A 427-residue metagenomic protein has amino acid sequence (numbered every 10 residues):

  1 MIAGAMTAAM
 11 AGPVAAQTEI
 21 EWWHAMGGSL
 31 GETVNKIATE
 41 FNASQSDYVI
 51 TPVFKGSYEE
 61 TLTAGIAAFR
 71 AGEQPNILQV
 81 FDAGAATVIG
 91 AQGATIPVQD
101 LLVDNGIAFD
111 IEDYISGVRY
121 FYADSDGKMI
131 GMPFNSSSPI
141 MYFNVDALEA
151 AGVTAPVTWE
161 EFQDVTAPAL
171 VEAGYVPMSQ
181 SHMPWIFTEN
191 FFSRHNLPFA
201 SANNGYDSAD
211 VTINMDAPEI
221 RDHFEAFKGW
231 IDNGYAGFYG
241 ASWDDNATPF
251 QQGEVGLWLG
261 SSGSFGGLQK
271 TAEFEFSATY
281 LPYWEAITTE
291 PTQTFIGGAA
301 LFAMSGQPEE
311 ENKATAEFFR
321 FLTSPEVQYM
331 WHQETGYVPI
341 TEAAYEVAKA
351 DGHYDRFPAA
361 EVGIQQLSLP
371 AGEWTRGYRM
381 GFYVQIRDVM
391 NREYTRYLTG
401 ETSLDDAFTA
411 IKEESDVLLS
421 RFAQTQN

Functional and structural regions predicted by a protein language model:
E40-Y114, D146-V157, P249, G256-L257 (+4 more regions): Extracytoplasmic "Venus flytrap"/periplasmic binding protein-like
A43-S44, A71, G127, A150-A151 (+5 more regions): Extracytoplasmic/periplasmic substrate-recognition and gating elements
A67, P75-N76, I107-D146, V176-P177 (+2 more regions): A structural signal for short loop-to-beta-strand junctions that line the ligand-binding cleft of periplasmic/secreted
F81-S138, Q163, N190-S193, E219 (+3 more regions): Hinge/lid segment of periplasmic solute-binding proteins
Q99-Y114, L197-D222, K270-T271, Y283-Q293 (+3 more regions): Short, solvent-exposed loop/beta-turn-alpha elements that line the ligand-binding surface or hinge of extracytoplasmic
A123-F134, P139, Q163-T212, K228: Extracytoplasmic/periplasmic solute-binding protein
T166-L170, A209-G240: Glycine-centered hinge/linker elements that transmit conformational signals in sensory and ligand-binding systems
T294-F295, A359-E414: C-terminal capping/gating helix-and-loop segments adjacent to ligand/active sites or protein-protein/ligand interfaces
